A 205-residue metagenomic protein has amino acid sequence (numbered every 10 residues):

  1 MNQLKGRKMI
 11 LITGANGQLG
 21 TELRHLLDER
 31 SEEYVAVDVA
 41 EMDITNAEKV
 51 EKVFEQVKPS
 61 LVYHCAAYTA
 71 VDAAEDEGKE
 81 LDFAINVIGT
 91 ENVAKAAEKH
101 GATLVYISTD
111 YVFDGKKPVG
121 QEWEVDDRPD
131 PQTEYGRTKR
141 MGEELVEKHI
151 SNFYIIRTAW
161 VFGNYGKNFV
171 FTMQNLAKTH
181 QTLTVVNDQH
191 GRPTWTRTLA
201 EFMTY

Functional and structural regions predicted by a protein language model:
L4, M9-E29: N-terminal Rossmann NAD(P)H-binding glycine-rich loop of SDR-like oxidoreductase domains
T13, V37, V62-A66, L104-T109 (+2 more regions): SDR active-site strand-loop-helix element
D28-K52: Adenosine-cofactor binding site in Rossmann-like domains, unifying the SAM/SAH pocket of S-adenosylmethionine-dependent
A47-I85: NAD(P)H-binding glycine-rich loop region in Rossmannoid oxidoreductase-like domains and their noncatalytic homologs
V62, D76-V105: NAD(P)-cofactor binding segment of oxidoreductase domains
D72-E80, G115-G120, G166-K167: Conserved catalytic-core motifs of eukaryotic protein kinase domains, centered on the activation segment
A84, I88-N92, K99, V112-I156 (+1 more regions): Catalytic helix-loop patch of NAD(P)-dependent Rossmann-fold dehydrogenases
E144-T204: NAD(P)-dependent short-chain dehydrogenase/reductase
